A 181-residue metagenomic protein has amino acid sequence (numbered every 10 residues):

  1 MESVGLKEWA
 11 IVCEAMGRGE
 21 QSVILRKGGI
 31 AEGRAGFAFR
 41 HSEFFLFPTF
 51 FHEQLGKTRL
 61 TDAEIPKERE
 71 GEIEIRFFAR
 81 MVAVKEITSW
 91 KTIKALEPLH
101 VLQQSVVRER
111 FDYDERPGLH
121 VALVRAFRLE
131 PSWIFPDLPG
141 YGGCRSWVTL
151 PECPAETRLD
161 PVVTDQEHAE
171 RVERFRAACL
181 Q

Functional and structural regions predicted by a protein language model:
E2-Q181: Structured alpha/beta reader/binder surfaces that contact nucleic acids or chromatin modification marks
